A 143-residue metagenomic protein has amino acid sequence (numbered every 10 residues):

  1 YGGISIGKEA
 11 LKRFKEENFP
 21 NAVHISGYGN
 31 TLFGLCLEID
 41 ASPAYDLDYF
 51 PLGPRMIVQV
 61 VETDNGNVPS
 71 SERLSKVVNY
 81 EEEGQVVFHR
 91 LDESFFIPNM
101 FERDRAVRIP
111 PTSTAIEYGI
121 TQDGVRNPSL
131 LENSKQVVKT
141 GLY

Functional and structural regions predicted by a protein language model:
Y1-Y143: Active-site glycine/GP-rich loop and adjacent strand/helix microenvironment that borders small-molecule binding pockets
